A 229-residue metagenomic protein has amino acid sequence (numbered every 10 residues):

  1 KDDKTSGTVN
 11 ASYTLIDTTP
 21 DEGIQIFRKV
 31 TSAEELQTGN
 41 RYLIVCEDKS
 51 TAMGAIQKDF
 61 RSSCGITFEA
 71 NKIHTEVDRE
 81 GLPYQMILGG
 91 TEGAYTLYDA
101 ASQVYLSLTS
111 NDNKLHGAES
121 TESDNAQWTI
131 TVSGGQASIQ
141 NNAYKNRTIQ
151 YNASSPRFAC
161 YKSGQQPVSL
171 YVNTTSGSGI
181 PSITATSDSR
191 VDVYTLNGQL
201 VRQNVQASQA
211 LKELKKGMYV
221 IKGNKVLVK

Functional and structural regions predicted by a protein language model:
K1-D3, L15-S176: Lectin-like carbohydrate-binding module/patch detector with strong preference for beta-trefoil
T5-G7, N224: Short, exposed coil/turn segments at beta-strand boundaries within extracellular/luminal domains
T8-P20, V228-K229: Repeat-associated, polar segments at repeat-unit boundaries in modular proteins
N10, P167, T174-S176, I180 (+1 more regions): Intrinsically disordered, low-complexity segments
N10, S32, T51-G54, F158 (+2 more regions): Residue-level detector of intrinsically disordered, flexible termini and proteolytic processing junctions
S12, D112, P167, S208-L211 (+1 more regions): Generic N-terminal initiation segments characterized by hydrophobic and/or small/turn-forming residues
G179-K229: C-terminal outer-membrane/trafficking sorting elements
